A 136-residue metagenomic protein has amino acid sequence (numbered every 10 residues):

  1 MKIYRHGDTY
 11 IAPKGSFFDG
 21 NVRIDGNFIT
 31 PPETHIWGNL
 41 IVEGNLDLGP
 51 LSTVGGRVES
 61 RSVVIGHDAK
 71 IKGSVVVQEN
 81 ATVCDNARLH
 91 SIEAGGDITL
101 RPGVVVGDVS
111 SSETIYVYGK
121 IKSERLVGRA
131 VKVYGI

Functional and structural regions predicted by a protein language model:
M1-I136: Extended beta-solenoid/beta-helix repeat architectures
